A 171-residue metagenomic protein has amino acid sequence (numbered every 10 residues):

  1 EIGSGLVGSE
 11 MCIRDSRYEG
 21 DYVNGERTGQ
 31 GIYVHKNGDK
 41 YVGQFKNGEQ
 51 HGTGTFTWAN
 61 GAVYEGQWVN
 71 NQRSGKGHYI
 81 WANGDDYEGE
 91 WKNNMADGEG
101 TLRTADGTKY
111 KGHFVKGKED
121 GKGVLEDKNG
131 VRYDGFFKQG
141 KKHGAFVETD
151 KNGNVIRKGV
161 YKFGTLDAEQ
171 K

Functional and structural regions predicted by a protein language model:
E1, D21, H35, Q44 (+9 more regions): Generic marker of residues within folded, mature protein domains
E1-I13: Single conserved hydrophobic/aromatic residue that forms the stacking wall/gate of nucleotide- or nucleobase-binding
G3-S4, H35, D39, E49-Q50 (+4 more regions): Functionally constrained cores in energy, signaling, and assembly domains
R14, I32-N37, T55-A59, H78-A82 (+4 more regions): Beta-turn initiation residues at beta-strand->coil junctions
R17-T28, K40-H51, V63-S74, D86-D97 (+3 more regions): Conserved anchor residues at repeat-unit boundaries in beta-strand-based tandem repeats, strongest for the MORN repeat
